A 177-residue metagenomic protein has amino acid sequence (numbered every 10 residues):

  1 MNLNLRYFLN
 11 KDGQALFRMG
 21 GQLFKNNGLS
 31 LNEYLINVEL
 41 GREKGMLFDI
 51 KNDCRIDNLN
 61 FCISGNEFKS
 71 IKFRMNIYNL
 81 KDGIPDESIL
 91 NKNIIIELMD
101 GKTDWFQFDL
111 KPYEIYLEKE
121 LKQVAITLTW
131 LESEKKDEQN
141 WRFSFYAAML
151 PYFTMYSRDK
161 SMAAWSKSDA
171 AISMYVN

Functional and structural regions predicted by a protein language model:
M1-N4, I89-N91: Beta-strand-dominated extracellular/periplasmic modules and repeats in secreted or surface-exposed proteins
N4-L80, L121, T129-N177: Beta-sheet-rich sandwich/jelly-roll-like modules and their strand-loop junctions
D53, D86-E87: Residue-level signal for glycine
S88-D100: Solvent-exposed serine/threonine-rich low-complexity stretches and specific carbohydrate-binding patches
E97-W105, Y152-M155: Short, surface-exposed linear segments at secondary-structure transitions and domain or protein termini
F106-K122: Short, surface-exposed tryptophan/glycine-enriched loops that mediate extracellular molecular recognition
I126: Extracytoplasmic/periplasmic/luminal assembly and interaction segments in envelope/secretory/respiratory proteins
